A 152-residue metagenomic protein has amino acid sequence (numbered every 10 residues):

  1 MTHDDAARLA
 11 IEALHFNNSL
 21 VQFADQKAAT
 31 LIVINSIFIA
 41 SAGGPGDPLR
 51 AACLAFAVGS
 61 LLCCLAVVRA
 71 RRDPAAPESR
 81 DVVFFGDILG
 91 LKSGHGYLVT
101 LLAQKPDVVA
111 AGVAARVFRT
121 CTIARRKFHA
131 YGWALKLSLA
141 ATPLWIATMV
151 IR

Functional and structural regions predicted by a protein language model:
M1-D5, P77-T122: Solvent-exposed, non-transmembrane helices and loops of integral membrane proteins
M1-S41, V108-C121: Cytosol/matrix-facing amphipathic helices and coiled-coil assembly/linker segments of eukaryotic membrane proteins
A7, L20, A57, V82-I88 (+3 more regions): Broad hydrophobic/π-residue packing in well-ordered secondary structure
R8, R50, R69-R72, R80 (+3 more regions): Arginine residue identity/basic-tract feature
H15, S19-P77, Y131-R152: Alpha-helical transmembrane segments and their immediate juxtamembrane boundary regions in integral membrane proteins
A115-A140: Hydrophobic alpha-helical transmembrane segments and immediately flanking/interface helices in integral membrane
